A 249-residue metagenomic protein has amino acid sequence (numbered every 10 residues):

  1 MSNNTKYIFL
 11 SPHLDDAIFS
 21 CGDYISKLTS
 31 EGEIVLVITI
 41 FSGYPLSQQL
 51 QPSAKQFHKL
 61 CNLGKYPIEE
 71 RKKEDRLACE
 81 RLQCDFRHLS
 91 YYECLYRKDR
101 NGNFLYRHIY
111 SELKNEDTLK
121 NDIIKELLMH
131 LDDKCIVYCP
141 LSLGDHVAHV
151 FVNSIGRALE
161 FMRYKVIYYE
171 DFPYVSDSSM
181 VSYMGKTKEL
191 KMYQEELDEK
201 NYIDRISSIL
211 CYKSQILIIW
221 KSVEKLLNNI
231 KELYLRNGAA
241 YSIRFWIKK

Functional and structural regions predicted by a protein language model:
M1-E160, I206: Active-site beta-strand->loop->alpha-helix modules in alpha/beta enzyme cores, enriched in Gly/His/Asp(Glu)
S2-N3, E31, E70-F104, T118 (+3 more regions): The feature marks non-catalytic terminal segments
